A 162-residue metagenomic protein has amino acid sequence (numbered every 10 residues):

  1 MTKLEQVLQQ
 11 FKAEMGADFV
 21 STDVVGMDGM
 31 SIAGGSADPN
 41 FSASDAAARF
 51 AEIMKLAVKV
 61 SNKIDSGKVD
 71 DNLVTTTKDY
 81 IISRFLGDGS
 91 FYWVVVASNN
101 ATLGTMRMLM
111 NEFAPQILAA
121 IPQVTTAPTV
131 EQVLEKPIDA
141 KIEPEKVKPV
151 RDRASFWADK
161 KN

Functional and structural regions predicted by a protein language model:
M1-F19, S31-N162: Acidic, low-complexity cytosolic segments
V24-I32: Short, glycine-anchored, charge-dense loop/turn motifs used at functional sites
